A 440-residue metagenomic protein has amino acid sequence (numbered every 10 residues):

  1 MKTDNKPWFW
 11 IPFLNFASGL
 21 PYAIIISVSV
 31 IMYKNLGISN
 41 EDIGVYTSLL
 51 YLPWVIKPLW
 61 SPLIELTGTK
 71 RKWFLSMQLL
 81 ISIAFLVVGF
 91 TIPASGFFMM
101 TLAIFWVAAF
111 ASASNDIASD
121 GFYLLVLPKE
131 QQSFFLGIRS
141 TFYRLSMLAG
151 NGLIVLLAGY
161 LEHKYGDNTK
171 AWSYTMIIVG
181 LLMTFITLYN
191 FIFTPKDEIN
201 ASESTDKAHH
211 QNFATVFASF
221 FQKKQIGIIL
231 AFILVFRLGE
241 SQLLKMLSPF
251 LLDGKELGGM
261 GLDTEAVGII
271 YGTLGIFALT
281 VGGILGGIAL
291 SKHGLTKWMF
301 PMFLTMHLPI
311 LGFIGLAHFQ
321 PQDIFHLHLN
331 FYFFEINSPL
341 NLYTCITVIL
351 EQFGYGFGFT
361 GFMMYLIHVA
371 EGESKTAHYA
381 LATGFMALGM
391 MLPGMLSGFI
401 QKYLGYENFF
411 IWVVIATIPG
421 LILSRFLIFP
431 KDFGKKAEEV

Functional and structural regions predicted by a protein language model:
M1-N5, I38, S82, I92 (+7 more regions): Intracellular loop-helix junctions on the cytosolic face of multi-pass helical membrane proteins
K2-W54, I228-F232, F236-E256: Helix-loop boundary and gating motifs at the non-cytosolic
F16, G96-N115, I324-G361: Hydrophobic core of transmembrane alpha-helices in multi-pass small-molecule transporters, especially MFS/SLC-type
I38-L52, E256-I276, Y343, A377 (+1 more regions): Loop-to-transmembrane helix entry
I56-T69, V281-F300, Q401-K402: Helix-to-loop junctions at the C-terminal end of transmembrane segments in multipass secondary transporters
L75, L79-G96, L304-N337: C-terminal ends and interior cores of transmembrane alpha-helices in multi-pass membrane transporters/permeases
A113-L127, F357-E371: Intracellular juxtamembrane helix-capping segments at the cytosolic ends of symmetry-related transmembrane helices
V369, E373-Q401: A late C-terminal transmembrane helix in Major Facilitator Superfamily
